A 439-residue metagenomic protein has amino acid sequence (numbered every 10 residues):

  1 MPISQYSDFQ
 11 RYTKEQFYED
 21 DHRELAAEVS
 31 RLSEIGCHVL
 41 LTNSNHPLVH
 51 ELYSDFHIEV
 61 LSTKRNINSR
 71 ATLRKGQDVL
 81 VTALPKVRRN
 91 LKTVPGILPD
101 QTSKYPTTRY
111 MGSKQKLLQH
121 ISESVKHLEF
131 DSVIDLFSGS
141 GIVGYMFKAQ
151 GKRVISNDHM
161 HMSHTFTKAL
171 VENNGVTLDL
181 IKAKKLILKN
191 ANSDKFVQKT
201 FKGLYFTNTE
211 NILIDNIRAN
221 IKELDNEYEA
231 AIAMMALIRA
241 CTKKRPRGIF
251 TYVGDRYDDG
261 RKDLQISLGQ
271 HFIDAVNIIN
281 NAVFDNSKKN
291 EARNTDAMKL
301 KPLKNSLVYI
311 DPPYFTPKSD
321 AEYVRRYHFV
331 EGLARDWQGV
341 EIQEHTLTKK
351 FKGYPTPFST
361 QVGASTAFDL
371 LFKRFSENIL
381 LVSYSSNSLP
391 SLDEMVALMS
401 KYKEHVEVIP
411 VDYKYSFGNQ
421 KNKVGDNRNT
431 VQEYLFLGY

Functional and structural regions predicted by a protein language model:
M1-D8, V39, V81, I121 (+4 more regions): Conserved proline-anchored active-site loop of SAM-dependent methyltransferases that bridges a beta-strand
M1-Q10, R23-I35, H46, G76 (+5 more regions): SAM-dependent nucleic-acid methyltransferase catalytic core
P2-G76, Y314-S416: Conserved acidic-Pro-Pro-aromatic motif
A71, L91-I134, I142-A149, N173: S-adenosyl-L-methionine
K75-L80, T430-F436: Short hydrophobic/aromatic beta-strand or adjacent loop that forms the aromatic wall/cage of a ligand/substrate-binding
P85-T102, V431-E433, L437-Y439: Flexible, glycine-/basic-rich loop-and-beta segments that form/coincide with the SAM-dependent methyltransferase
D131-G203, N211-K222, A231-M234, I238 (+3 more regions): SAM cofactor-binding core of SAM-dependent methyltransferases, primarily the Rossmann-like beta-alpha-beta module
